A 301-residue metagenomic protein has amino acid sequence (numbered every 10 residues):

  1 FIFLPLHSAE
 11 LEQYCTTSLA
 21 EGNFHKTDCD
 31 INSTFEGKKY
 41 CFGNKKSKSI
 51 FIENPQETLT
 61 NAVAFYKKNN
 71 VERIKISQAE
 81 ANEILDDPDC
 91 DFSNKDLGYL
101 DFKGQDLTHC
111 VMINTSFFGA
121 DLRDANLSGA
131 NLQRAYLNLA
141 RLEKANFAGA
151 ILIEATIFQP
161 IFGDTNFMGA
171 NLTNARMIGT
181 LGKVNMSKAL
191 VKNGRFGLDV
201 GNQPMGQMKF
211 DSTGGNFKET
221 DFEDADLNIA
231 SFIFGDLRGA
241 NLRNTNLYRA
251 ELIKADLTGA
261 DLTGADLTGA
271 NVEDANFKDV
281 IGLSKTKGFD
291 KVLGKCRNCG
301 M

Functional and structural regions predicted by a protein language model:
F1-L4: Bacterial N-terminal signal peptides
L6-F92, D96, D106, T263 (+1 more regions): Charged, low-complexity intrinsically disordered segments
R73-M301: Tandem repeat scaffolds
